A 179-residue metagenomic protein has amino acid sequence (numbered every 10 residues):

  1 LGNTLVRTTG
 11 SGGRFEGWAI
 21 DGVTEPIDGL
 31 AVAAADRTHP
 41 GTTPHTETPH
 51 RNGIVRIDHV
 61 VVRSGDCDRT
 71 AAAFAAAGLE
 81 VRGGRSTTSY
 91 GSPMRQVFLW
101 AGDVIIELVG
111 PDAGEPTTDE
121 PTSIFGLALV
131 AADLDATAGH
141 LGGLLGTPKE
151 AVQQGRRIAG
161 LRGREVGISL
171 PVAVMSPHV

Functional and structural regions predicted by a protein language model:
L1-R82, P93, W100-V179: Glyoxalase I/VOC metalloenzyme domain signal
R85-T87: Short helix-loop boundary/capping segments
